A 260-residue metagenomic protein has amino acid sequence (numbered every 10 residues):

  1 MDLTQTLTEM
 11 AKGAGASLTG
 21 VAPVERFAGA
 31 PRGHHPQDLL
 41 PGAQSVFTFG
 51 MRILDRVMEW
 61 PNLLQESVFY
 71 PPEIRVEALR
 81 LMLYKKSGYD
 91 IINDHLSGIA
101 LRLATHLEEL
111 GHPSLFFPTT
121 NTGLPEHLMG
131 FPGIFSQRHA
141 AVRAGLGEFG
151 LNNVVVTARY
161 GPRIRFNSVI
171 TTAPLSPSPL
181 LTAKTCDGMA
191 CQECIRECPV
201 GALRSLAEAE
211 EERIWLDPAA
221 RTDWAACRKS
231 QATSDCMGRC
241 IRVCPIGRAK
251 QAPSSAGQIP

Functional and structural regions predicted by a protein language model:
M1-G88: Non-catalytic, usually N-terminal nucleic-acid engagement modules in DNA/RNA processing proteins
A30, P36, Y84-P260: Catalytic cores of enzyme domains
